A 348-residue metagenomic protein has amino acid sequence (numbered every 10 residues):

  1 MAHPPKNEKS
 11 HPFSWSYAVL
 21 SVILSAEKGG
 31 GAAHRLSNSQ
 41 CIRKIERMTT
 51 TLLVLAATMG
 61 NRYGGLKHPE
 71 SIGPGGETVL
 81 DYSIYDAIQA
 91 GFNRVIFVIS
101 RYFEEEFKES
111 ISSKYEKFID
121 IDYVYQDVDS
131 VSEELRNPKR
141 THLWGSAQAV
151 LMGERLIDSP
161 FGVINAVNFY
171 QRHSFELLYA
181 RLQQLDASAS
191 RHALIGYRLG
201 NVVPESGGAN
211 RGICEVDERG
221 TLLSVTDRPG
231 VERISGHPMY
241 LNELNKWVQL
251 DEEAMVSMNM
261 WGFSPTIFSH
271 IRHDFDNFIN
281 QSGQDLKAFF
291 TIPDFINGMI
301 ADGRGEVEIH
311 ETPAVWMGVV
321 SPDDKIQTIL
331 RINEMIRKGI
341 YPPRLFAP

Functional and structural regions predicted by a protein language model:
V19, I23, S37-N38, K44: Short, positively charged and aromatic/hydrophobic N-terminal segments
I45-S112, I121, Q126, S159: N-terminal glycine-rich phosphate-binding loop and ensuing alpha1 helix
E46, I84, E218-T221, P238 (+2 more regions): Terminal amphipathic alpha-helical/low-complexity segments used for targeting or macromolecular assembly
G60, F169-Q171: A short, conserved beta-strand element in the Rossmann-like catalytic core that flanks the donor/metal-binding loop
Y115-S159: Short phosphate-binding loop-to-helix
P160-V167: Short beta-strand-to-loop acidic/aromatic patch adjacent to the donor-nucleotide binding site
R172-W261: Conserved core of the sugar-phosphate nucleotidyltransferase
